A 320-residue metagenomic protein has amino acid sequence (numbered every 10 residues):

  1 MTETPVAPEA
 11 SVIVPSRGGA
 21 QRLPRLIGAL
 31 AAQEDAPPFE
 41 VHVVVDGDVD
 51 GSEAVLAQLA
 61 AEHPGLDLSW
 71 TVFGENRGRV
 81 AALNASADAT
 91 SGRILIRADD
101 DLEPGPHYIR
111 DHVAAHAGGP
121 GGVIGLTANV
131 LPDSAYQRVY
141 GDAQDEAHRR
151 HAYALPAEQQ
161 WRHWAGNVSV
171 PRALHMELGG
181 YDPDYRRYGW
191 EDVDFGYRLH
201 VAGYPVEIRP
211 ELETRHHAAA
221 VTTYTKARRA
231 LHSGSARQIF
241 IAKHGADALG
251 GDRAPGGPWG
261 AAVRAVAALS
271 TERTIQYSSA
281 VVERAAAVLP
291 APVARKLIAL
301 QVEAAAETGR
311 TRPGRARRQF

Functional and structural regions predicted by a protein language model:
G28-P38: Short, acidic, metal-binding catalytic loop of nucleotide-sugar glycosyltransferases
V45-A54, E75, D99-E103: A conserved acidic beta->alpha catalytic loop
F73-T90: Glycine-rich, basic loop-to-helix element that forms the pyrophosphate-binding segment of sugar-nucleotide handling
L95: Short aromatic/hydrophobic "clamp" motif used to bind/position activated sugar donors
H107-V139: Conserved donor NDP-sugar-binding/catalytic core segment of glycosyltransferases
L126, D142-Q160: Short, flexible, basic/aromatic active-site loop/helix in glycosyltransferases
E211-T214, Y224-L249, L300-R310: Catalytic core of nucleotide-sugar-dependent glycosyltransferases
H232, G250-F320: Non-catalytic, C-terminal membrane-associated alpha-helical segments of glycosyltransferases
